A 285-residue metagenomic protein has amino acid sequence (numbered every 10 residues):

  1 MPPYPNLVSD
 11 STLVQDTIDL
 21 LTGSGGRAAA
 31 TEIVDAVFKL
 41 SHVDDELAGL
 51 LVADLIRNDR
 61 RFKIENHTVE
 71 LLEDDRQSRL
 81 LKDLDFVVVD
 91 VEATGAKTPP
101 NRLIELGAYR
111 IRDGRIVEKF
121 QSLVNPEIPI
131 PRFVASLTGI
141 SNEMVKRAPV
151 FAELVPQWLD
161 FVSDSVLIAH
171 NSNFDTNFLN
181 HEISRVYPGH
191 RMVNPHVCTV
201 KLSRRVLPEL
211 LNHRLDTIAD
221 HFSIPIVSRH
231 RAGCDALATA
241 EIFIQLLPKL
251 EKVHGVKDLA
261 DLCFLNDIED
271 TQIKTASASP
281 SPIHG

Functional and structural regions predicted by a protein language model:
P3-P5, S9-D16, G25-A28, K39-H42 (+4 more regions): Acidic two-metal-ion nuclease catalytic site recognized across multiple nuclease folds, prominently DnaQ/RNase D-T
T22-V52: N-terminal helical oligomerization/adaptor modules that nucleate signalosome assembly
E46-K82: Non-catalytic propeptide/linker segments at domain boundaries
L72-R76, K82-V193, P208-I226, H230: Conserved non-catalytic scaffold segment of RNase H-like nuclease domains
A93-G95, K201, A238: Short, glycine/acidic-enriched loop or turn micro-motifs at the edges of active sites
V166-V186, R205, L210-S281: Acidic, Mg2+-coordinating catalytic module of metal-dependent nucleases/exonucleases that use a two-metal-ion mechanism
R191-S203: Conserved beta-strand -> loop -> alpha-helix junction used to position metal-binding or nucleic-acid-contacting
